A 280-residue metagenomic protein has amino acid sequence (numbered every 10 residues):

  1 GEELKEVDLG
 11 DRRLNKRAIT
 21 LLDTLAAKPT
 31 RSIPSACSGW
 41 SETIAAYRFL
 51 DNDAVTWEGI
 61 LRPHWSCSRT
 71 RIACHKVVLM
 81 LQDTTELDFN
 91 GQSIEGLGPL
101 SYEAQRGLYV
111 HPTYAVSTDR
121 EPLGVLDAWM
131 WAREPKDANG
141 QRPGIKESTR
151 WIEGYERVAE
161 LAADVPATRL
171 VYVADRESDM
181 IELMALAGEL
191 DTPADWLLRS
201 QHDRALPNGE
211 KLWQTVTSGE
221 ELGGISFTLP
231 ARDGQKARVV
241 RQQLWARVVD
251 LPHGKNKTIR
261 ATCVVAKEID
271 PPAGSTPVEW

Functional and structural regions predicted by a protein language model:
G1-E95, E103-Y109, Y114-W280: Single, function-defining residue in the core of a domain
